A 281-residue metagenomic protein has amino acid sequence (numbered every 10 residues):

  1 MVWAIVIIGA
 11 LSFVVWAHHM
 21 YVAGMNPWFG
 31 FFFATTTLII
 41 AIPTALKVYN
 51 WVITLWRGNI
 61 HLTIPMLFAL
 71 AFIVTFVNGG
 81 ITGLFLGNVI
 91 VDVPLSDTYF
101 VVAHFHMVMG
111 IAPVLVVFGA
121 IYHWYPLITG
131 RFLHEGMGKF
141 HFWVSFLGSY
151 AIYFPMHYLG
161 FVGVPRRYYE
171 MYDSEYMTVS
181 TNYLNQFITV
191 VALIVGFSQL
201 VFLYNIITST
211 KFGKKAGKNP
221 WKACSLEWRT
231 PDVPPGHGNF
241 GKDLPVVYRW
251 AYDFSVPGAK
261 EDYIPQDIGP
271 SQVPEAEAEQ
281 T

Functional and structural regions predicted by a protein language model:
M1, A17-F29, L46-F68, F85-V101 (+3 more regions): Juxtamembrane membrane-water interface segments of multi-pass membrane proteins, especially cytoplasmic-side
V2-A17, F32-A41, A69-I73: Internal transmembrane alpha-helices of multipass membrane proteins
F31-I40, S96-G110, S174-I188: Short aromatic-rich membrane-water interface segments that cap or initiate transmembrane helices in multi-pass membrane
T37-N50, V108-A120, V191-Y204: Hydrophobic cores of alpha-helical transmembrane segments in multi-pass inner/ER membrane proteins, independent
L67-G83: Alpha-helical transmembrane segments of multi-pass integral membrane proteins
F72-F76, H141-M156: Hydrophobic alpha-helical membrane-insertion segments
V162-V179, S209-T281: Extramembrane terminal tails and long inter-domain/linker segments of multi-pass membrane proteins
